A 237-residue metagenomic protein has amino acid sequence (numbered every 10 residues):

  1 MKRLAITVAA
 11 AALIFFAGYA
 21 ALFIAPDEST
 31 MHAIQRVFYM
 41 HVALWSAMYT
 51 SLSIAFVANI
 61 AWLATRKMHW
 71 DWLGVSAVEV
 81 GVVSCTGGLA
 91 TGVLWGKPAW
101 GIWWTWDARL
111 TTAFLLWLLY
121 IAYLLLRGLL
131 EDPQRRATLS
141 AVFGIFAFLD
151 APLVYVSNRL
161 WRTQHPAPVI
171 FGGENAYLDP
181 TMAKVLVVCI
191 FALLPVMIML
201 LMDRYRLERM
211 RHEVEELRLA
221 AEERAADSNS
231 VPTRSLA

Functional and structural regions predicted by a protein language model:
M1-A237: Polytopic transmembrane helical bundles with strong interfacial aromatic enrichment
